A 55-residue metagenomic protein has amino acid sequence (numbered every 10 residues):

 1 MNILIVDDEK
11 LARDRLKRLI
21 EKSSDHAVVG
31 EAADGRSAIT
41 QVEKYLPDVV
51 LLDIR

Functional and structural regions predicted by a protein language model:
M1-N2: Non-catalytic signal-transmission and effector/linker regions of two-component phosphorelay proteins
D7, D53: Active-site residues of response regulator receiver
K10-V29: Two-component/phosphorelay signaling modules centered on CheY-like receiver
A12, E43-K44: Outer-membrane beta-barrel domain signature
E31-T40: Helix N-cap/capping motif at the beta->alpha junctions
Y45-L51: Active-site beta3 strand of CheY-like receiver
